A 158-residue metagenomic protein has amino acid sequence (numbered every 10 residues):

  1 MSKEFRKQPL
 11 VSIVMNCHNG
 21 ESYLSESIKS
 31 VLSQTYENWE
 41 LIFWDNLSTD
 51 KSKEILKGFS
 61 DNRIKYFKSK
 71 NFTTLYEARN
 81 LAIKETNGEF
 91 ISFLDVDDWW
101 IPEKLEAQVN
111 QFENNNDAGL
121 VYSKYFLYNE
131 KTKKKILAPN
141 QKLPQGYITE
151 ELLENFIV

Functional and structural regions predicted by a protein language model:
M1-V158: Nucleotide-sugar donor-binding/catalytic module of glycosyltransferases that assemble extracellular/cell-envelope
